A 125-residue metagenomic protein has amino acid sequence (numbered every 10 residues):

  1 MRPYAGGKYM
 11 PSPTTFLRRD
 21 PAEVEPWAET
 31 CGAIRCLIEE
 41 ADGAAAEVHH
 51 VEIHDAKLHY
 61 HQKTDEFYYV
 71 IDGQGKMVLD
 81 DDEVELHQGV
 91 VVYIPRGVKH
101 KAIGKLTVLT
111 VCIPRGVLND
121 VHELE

Functional and structural regions predicted by a protein language model:
M1-Y9: N-terminal amphipathic/basic-hydrophobic helices that include classical n-h-c signal peptides and signal-anchor
E23-L58, V111, V121-L124: A short glycine-rich, His/Asp/Glu-containing loop-to-beta-strand
H49, I71-D72, H87-Q88, G104: A cytosolic small-molecule/anion-sensing beta-strand core signal
H50-H54, Q62-M77: Short, conserved beta-strand element in jelly-roll/cupin
Y60, M77-L79, T110-V111: Short hydrophobic/aromatic-rich beta-strand segments that constitute the beta-sheet cores of beta-sandwich/beta-barrel
F67, Q74-K76, E83, K99 (+1 more regions): Structural motif
D81-G97: Short acidic-glycine-tyrosine-enriched beta hairpin
R96-V121: Ligand-binding loop in jelly-roll beta-barrel domains
